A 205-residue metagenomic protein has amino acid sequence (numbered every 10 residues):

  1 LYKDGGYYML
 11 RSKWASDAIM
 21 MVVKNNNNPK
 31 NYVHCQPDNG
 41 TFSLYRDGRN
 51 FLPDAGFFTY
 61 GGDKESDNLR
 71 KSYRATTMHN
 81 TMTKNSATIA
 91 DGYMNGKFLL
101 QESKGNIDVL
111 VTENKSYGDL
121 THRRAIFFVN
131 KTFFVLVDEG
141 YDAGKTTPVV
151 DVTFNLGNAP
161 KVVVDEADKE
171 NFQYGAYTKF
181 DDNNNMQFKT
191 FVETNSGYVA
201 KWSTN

Functional and structural regions predicted by a protein language model:
L1-F51, S103: Carbohydrate-active enzyme catalytic cores, enriched for enzymes that act on polyanionic acidic polysaccharides
S16, P29, F58-Y60, D142-G144: Short, surface-exposed beta-strand-loop junctions and turns on beta-sheet-rich folds
M21, Y60-G62: Glycine-rich, phosphate-binding/catalytic loops in enzymes
L52-F57: Catalytic Cys-His active-site segments of thiol-dependent hydrolases/isopeptidases
D63-N205: CBM-like, beta-strand-rich accessory domains located in the C-terminal region of large, secreted polysaccharide-active
